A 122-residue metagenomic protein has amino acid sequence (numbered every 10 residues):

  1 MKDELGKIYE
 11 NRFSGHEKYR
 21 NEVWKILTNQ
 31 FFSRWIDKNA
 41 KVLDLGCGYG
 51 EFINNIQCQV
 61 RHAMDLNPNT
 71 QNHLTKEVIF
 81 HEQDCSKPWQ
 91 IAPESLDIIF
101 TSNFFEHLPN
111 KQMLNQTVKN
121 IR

Functional and structural regions predicted by a protein language model:
M1-A92, I98-F100, V118: Conserved N-terminal segment of class I S-adenosyl-L-methionine
I98-K111: A short SAM/SAH-binding and catalytic strip from SAM-dependent methyltransferases
N115-R122: A short glycine-rich, Lys/Arg-flanked "PGG" loop and its adjoining helix->strand segment in the class I
